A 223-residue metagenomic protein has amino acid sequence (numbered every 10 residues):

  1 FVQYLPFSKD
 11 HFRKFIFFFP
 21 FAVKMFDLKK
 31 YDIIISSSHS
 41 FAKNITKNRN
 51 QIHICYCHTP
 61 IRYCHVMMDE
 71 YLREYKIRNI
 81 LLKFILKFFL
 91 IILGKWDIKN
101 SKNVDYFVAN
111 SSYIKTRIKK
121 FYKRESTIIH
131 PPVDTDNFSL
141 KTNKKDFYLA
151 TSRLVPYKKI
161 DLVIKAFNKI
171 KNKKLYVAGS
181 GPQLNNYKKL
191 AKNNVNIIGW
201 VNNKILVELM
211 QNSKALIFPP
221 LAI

Functional and structural regions predicted by a protein language model:
F1-K43: Active-site donor-binding segments of glycosyltransferases and PAPS-dependent sulfotransferases
M25, Y75-F107, K115: Membrane-proximal helix-turn-helix segments that form the acceptor-binding/catalytic region of lipid-linked
D32-S36, K47-R78, T127: Active-site proximal beta-strand in glycosyltransferases
T116, K120, I128, P132-D146: Acidic anion/phosphate-binding donor-loop and adjacent secondary structure in glycosyltransferase catalytic cores
S139-K158, I164-I170, Y176: Conserved donor-binding/catalytic core segment of Leloir-type glycosyltransferases
T151-V155, G181, V201: Short donor-sugar binding/catalytic loops of nucleotide-sugar-dependent glycosyltransferases, especially enzymes
N185-E208, A215: Nucleotide-activated donor-binding/catalytic signature segment of Leloir-type glycosyltransferases, i.e., the conserved
Q211-I223: Acidic donor-binding loop of glycosyltransferase active sites
